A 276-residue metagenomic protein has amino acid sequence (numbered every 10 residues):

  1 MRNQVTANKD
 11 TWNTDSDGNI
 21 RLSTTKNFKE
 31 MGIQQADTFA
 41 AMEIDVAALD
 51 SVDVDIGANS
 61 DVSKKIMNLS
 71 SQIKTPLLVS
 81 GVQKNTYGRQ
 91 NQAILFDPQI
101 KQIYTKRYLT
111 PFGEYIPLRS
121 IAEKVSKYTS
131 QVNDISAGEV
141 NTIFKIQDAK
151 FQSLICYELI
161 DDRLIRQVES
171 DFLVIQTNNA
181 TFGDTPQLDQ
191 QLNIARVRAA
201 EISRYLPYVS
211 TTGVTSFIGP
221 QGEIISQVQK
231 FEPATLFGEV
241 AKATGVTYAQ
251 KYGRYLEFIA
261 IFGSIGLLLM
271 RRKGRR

Functional and structural regions predicted by a protein language model:
M1-R276: Enzyme catalytic cores with a strong preference for nitrogen-chemistry domains
